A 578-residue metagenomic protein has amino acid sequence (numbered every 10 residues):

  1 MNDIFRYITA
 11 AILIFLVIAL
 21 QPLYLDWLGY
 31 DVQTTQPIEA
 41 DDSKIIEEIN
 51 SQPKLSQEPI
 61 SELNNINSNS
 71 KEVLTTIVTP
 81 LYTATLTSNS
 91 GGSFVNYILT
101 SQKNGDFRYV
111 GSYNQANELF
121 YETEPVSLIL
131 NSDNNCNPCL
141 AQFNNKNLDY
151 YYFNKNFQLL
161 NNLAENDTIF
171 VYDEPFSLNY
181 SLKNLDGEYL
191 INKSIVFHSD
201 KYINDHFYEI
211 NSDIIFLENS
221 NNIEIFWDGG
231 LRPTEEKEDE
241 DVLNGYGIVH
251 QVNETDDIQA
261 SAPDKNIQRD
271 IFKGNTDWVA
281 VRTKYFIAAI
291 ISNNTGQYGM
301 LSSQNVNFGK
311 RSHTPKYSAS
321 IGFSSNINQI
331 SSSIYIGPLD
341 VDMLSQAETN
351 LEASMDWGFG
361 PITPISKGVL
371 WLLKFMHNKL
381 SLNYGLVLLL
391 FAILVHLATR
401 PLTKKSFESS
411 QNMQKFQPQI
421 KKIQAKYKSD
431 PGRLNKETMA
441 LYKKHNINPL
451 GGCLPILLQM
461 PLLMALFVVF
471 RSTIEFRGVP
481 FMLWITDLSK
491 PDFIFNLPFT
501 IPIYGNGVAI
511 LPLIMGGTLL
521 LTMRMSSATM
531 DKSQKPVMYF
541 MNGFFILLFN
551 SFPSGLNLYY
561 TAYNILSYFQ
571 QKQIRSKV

Functional and structural regions predicted by a protein language model:
M1-I46, L86, Y208-I214, N221-G229 (+7 more regions): Helix-loop-helix
S43-L74: Short, Gly/Pro- and small/polar-rich lid/capping loops
K54-P59, N179-Y180, I258-P263, S302-G309 (+3 more regions): N-terminal start-of-chain detector that recognizes signal peptides and the immediate post-cleavage beginning
N69, L74-A353: Soluble non-transmembrane domains of integral membrane proteins
